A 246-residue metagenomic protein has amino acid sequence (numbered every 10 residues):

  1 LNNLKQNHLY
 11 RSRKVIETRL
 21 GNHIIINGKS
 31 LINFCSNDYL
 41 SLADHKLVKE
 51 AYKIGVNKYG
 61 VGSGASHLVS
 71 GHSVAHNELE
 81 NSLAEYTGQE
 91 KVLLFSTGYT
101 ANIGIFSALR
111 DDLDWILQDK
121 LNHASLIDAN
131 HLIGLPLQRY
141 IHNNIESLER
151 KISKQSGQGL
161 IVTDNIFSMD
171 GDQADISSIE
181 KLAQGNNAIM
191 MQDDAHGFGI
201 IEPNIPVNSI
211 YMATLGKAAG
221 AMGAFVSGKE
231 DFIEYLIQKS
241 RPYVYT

Functional and structural regions predicted by a protein language model:
Q6-Y59, G157, A188: N-terminal "arm"/small-domain region of PLP-dependent enzymes with the aminotransferase-like
L42-A43, I200-P203, A224-E230: Short beta-strand-to-turn element immediately C-terminal to the catalytic PLP-Schiff-base lysine in fold type I
E50-G98: Conserved N-terminal alpha-helix of the aminotransferase class I/II PLP-enzyme fold
T97, L117-I133: Substrate-binding/gating loop at the entrance of the active-site cleft, primarily in PLP-dependent aminotransferase-like
I105-A124, I145: Conserved PLP-anchoring active-site segment centered on the Schiff-base-forming lysine
Q138, H142-Q192: Active-site phosphate-binding strand-loop segment of PLP-dependent enzymes
M212, A219-T246: Conserved core segment of the aminotransferase class I/II
